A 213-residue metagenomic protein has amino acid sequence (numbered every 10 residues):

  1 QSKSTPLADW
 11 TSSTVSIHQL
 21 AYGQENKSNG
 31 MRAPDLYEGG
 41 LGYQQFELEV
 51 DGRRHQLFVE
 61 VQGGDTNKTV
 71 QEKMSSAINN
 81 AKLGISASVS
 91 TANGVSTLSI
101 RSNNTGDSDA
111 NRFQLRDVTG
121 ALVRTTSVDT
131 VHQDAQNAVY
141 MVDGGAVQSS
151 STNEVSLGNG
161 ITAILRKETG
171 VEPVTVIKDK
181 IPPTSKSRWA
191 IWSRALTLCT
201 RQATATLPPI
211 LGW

Functional and structural regions predicted by a protein language model:
Q1-S96, R101-G212: Bacterial flagellar/type III secretion structural subunits and associated motility module proteins, recognized via
